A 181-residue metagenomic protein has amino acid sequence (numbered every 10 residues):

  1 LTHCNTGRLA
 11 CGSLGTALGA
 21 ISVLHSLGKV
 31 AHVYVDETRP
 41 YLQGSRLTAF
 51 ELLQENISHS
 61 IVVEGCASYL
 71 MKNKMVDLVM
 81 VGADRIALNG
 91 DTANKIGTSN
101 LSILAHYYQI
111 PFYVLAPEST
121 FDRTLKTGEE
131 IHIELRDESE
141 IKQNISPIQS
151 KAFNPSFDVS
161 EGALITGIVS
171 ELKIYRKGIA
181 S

Functional and structural regions predicted by a protein language model:
L1, L24-G28, M75: Glycine-rich phosphate/diphosphate-binding loops that line cofactor/substrate pockets in enzymes
L1-T16: Active-site pocket-lining segments that scaffold enzyme catalytic pockets across diverse folds
C4, L18-I21, L52, S119: Short amphipathic alpha-helical leader/targeting segments
R8, I21-G28, N56, A83: Short, well-ordered alpha-helical segments in soluble proteins
L14-S26, S102: Histidine-anchored nucleotide/phosphate-binding helix
V30-A31, D36-S181: Conserved phosphate- and dinucleotide-binding cores of soluble alpha/beta proteins, encompassing both enzyme active
